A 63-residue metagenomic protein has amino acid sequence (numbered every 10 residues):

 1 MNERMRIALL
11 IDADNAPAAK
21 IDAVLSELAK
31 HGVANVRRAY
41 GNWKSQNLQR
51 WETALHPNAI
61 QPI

Functional and structural regions predicted by a protein language model:
M1-I63: Domain-level signal for Mg2+-assisted phosphodiester chemistry and nucleotide/NA-binding surfaces in nucleic-acid
